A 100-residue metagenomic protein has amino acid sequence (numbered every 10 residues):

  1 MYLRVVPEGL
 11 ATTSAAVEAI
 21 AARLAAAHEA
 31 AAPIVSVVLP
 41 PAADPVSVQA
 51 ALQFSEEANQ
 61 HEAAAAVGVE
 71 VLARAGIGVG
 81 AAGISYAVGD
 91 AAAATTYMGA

Functional and structural regions predicted by a protein language model:
M1-A100: Amphipathic alpha-helical hairpins/coiled-coils and adjacent low-complexity
